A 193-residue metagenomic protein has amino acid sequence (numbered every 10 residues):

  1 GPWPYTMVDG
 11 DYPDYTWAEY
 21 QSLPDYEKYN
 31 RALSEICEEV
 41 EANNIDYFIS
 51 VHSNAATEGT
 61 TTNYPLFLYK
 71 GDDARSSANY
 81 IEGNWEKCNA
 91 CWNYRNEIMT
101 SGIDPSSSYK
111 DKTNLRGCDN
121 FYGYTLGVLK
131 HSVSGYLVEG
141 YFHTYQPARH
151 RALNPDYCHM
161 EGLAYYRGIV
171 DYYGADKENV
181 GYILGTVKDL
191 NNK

Functional and structural regions predicted by a protein language model:
G1-V180: Active-site-proximal helix/loop segments of hydrolytic enzymes
T186-K193: Structural motif
